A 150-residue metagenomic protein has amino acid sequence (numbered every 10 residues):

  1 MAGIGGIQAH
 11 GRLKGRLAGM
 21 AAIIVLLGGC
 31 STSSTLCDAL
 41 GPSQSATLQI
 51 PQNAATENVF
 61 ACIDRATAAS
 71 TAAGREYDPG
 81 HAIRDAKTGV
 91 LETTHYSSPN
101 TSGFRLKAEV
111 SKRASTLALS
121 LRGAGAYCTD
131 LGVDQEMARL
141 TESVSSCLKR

Functional and structural regions predicted by a protein language model:
A2-M20: Bacterial N-terminal signal peptides that target proteins for export
L26-G29: C-terminal motif of bacterial Sec signal peptides marking the signal peptidase cleavage site
S33-R150: Ser/Thr-rich, low-complexity intrinsically disordered terminal regions
